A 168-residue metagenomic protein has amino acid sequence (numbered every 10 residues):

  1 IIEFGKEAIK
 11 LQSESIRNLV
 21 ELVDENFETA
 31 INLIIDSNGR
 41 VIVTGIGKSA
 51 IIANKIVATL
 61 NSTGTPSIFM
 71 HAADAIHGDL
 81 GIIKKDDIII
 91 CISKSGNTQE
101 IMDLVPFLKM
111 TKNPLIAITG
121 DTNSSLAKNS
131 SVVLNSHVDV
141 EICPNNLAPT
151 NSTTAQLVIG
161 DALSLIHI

Functional and structural regions predicted by a protein language model:
I1-D36: An N-terminal, well-structured beta->alpha segment
G39-L165: Glycine-rich phosphate-binding loops that contact phosphosugars or nucleotide phosphates
